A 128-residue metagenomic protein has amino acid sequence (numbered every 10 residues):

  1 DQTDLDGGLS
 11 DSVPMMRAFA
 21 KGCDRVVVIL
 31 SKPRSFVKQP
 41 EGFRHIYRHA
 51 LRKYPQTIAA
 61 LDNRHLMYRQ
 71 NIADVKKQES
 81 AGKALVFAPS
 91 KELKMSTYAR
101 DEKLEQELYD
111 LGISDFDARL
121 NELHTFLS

Functional and structural regions predicted by a protein language model:
D1-S128: Patatin-like phospholipase
